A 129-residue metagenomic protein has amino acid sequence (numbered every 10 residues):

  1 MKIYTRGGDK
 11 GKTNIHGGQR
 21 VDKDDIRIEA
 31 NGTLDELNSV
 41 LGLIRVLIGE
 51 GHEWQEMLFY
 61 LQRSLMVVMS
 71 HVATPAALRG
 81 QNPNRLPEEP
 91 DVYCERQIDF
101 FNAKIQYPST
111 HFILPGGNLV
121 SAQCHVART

Functional and structural regions predicted by a protein language model:
M1-T129: Phosphate/pyrophosphate-binding loop motifs in nucleotide- or prenyl diphosphate-using proteins
